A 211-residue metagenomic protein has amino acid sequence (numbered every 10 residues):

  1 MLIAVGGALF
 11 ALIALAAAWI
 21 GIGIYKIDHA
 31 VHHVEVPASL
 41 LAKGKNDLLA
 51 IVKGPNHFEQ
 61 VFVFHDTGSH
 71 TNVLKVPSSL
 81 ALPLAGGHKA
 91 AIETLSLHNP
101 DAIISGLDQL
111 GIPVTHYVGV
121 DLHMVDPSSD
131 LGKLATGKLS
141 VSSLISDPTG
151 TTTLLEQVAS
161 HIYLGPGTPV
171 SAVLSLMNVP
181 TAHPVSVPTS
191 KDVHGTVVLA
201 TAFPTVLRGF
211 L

Functional and structural regions predicted by a protein language model:
M1-L211: Non-catalytic, solvent-exposed segments at the cell envelope interface
